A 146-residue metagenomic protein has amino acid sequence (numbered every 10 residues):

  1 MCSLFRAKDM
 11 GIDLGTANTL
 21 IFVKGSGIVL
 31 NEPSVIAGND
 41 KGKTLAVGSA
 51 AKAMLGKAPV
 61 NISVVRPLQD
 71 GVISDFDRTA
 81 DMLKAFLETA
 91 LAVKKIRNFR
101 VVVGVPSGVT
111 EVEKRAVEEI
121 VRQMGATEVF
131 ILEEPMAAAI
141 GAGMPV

Functional and structural regions predicted by a protein language model:
M1-V146: Nucleotide/phosphate-binding catalytic cleft detector across ATP-hydrolyzing and phosphate-transferring enzymes
